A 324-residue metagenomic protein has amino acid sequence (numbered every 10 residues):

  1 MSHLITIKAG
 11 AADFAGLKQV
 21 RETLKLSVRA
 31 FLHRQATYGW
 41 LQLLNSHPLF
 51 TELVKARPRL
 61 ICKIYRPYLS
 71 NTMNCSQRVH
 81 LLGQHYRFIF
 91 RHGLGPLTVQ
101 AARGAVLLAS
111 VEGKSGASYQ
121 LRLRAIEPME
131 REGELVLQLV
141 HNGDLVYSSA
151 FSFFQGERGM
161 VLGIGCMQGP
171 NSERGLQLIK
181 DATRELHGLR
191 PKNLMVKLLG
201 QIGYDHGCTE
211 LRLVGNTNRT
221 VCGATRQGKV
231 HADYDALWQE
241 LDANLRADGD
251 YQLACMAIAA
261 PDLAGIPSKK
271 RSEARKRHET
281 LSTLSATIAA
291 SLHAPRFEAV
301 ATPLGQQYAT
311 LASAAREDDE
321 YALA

Functional and structural regions predicted by a protein language model:
M1-D181, K276-A324: Non-catalytic substrate-recognition and accessory regions of acyl/acetyltransferase enzymes
N71-N74, N193-L194, G203-T209, Y251-I258 (+1 more regions): Noncatalytic linker/hinge segments flanking ATPase motor cores
Y147, F154-L245: Acyl-donor binding region in acyl/amide transferases
R219-S282: Accessory, usually C-terminal, subdomains that scaffold auxiliary metal cofactors
